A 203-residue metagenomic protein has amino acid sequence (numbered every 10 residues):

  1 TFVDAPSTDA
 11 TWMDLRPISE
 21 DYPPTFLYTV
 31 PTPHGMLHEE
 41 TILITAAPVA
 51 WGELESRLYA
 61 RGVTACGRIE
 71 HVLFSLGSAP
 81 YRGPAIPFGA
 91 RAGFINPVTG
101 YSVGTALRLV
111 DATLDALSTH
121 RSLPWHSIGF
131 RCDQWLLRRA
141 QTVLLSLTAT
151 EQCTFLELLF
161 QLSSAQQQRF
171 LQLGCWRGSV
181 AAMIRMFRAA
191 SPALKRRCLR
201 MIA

Functional and structural regions predicted by a protein language model:
T1-T8, W51-G62, N96-G100, G178-C198: Charged, low-complexity, helix/coiled-coil-prone segments
T1-W51, E55: Conserved FAD-binding catalytic core of PHBH/FMO-like flavoproteins
P6-M13, V72-S75, S102-A106, R121-S127: Low-complexity, flexible helical/coil segments
I18, P23, I42-A112: FAD/FMN-dependent oxidoreductases across multiple families
T29, A85-I86, P124-G129: Short hydrophobic/aromatic-rich motifs at helix boundaries and adjacent loops
M36, P87-R91, C132-L136: Short acidic (Asp/Glu) and glycine-rich catalytic loops that position anionic groups and cofactors
L114-A203: C-terminal helical "tail/cap" subdomain of flavin- and related membrane-associated enzymes
